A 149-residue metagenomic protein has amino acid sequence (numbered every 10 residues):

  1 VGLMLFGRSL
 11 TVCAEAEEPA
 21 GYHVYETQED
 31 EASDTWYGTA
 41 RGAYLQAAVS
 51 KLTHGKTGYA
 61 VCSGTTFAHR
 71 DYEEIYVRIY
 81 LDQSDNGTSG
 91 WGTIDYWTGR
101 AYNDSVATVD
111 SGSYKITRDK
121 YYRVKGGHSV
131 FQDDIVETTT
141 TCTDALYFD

Functional and structural regions predicted by a protein language model:
V1-G55: N-terminal prepro-regions of secreted/extracellular proteins
R41-L81: Short, surface-exposed binding/anchoring microloops in extracellular/periplasmic proteins
H54-T57, S84-T88, K115-Y122, D149: A short, structured loop/turn motif at beta-sheet edges
Y76-G92: Short beta-strand segments and strand-loop junctions that repeat across beta-rich extracellular domains
G90-D104: Solvent-exposed serine/threonine-rich low-complexity stretches and specific carbohydrate-binding patches
V106-K115: Exposed aromatic-hydrophobic patches
R118-D133: Short, aromatic- and glycine-rich surface loops/edge beta-strands on solvent-exposed regions
D133-D149: Short beta-strand elements
